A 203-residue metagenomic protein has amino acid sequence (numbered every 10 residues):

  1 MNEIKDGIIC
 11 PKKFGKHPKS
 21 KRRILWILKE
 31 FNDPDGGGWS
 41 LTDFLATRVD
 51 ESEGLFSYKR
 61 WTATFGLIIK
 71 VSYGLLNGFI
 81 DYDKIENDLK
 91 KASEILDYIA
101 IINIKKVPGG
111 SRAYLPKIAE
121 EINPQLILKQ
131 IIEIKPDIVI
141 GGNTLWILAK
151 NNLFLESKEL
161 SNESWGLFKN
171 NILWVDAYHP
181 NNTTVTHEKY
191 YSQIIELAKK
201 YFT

Functional and structural regions predicted by a protein language model:
M1-I134: A polyanion-binding, active-site-adjacent surface
I27-K29, I102-N103, G141-T144, A177-Y178: Short His-Asn-centered micro-motif
D33, W146-I147: Glycine-rich nucleotide phosphate-binding loop and flanking beta-alpha elements of Rossmann-like dinucleotide-binding
T42, T47, T62-T64, T144 (+2 more regions): Residue-identity detector for threonine
L115-L128, I147-T203: C-terminal capping/extension of enzyme domains
